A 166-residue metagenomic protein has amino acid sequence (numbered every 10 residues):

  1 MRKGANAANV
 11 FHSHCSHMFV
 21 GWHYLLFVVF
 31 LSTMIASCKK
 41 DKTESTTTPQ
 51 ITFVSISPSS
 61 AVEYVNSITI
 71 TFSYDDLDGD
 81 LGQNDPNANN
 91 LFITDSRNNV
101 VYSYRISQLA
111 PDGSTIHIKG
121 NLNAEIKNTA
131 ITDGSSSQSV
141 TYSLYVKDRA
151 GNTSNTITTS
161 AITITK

Functional and structural regions predicted by a protein language model:
R2-N9, T47-K166: First exposed extracellular module after export/assembly in secreted or surface-exposed proteins
K3-L25: Bacterial N-terminal signal peptides that target proteins for export
L26-L31: Sec-dependent N-terminal signal peptides
M34-S37: C-terminal motif of bacterial Sec signal peptides marking the signal peptidase cleavage site
K39-K42: Bacterial signal peptide processing site
